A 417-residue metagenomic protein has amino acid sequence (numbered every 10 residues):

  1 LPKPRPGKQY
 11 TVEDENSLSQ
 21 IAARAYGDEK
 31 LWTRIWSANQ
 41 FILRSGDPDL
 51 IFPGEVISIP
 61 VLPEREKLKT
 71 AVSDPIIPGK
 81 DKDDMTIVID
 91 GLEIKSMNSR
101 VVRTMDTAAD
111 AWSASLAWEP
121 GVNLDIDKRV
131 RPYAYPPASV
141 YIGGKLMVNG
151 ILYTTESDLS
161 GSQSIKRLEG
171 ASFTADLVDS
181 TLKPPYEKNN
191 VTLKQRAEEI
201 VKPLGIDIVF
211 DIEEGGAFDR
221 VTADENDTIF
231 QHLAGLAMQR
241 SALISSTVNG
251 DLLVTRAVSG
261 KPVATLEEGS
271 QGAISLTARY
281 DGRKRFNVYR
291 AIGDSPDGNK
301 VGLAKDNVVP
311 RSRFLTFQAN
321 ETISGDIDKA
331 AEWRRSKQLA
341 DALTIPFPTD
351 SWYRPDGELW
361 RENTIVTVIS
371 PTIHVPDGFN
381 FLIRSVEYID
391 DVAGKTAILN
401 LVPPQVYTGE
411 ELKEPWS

Functional and structural regions predicted by a protein language model:
P2-E29, E55: Primarily a LysM-type cell-wall glycan-binding module
E15, G54, Y133-Y135, E362-N363: Loop/turn positions that initiate beta-strands
A25-G27, V61-L68, G144-L146, P371-P376: Short, charged beta-turn/beta-strand-edge "cap" motif at the junction between a beta-strand and an adjacent loop
W36-D49, G215-G216: Short acidic beta-strand-loop surface patches of small beta-rich interaction domains
K67-K183, Q239-S241, P262, E267-T277: Assembly/oligomerization scaffold segments
K67-V88, A234, M238, L243-A393 (+1 more regions): Acidic, small/polar-enriched beta strand-loop surface segments
S139-G170, T367-N400: Short beta-strand and beta-hairpin "edge-sheet" elements
S160-D281: Charged- and aromatic-enriched interaction segments used to assemble and dock large macromolecular complexes
